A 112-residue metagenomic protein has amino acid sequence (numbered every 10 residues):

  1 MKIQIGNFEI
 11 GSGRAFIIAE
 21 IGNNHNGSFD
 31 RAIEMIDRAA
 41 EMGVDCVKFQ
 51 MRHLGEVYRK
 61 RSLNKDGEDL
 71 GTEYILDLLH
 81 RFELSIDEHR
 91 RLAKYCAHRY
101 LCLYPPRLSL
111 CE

Functional and structural regions predicted by a protein language model:
M1-I18, H89: N-terminal amphipathic alpha-helix/helix-capping segment at the start of soluble metabolic enzymes
I17-A19, V47-F49, L103-P105: Hydrophobic faces of well-ordered beta-strands that scaffold small-molecule active sites in alpha/beta enzyme cores
E20, A39: Conserved, mostly hydrophobic/aromatic
G22-N24, Q50-L54, L108-L110: Active-site beta-loop-alpha junctions enriched in small/polar residues
G27, D45-E83: Glycine-rich, proline-tolerant flexible connector loops at the mouths of alpha/beta enzymes
A40-E41, A97: Non-catalytic positions within long, well-ordered alpha-helices that form the structural scaffold/packing of enzyme
D69-E112: Active-site beta->alpha loop and helix N-cap motifs at the rims of alpha/beta catalytic domains
